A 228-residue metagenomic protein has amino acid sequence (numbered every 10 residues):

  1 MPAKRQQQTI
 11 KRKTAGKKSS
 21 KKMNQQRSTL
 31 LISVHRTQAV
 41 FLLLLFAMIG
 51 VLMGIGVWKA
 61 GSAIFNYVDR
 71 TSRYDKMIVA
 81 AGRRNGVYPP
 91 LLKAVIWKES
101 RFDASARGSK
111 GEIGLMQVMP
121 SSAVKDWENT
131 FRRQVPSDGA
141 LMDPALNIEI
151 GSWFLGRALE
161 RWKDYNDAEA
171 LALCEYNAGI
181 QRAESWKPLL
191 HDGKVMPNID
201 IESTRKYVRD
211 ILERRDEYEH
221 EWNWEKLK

Functional and structural regions predicted by a protein language model:
M1-T37, K187: N-terminal Lys/Arg-rich, disordered targeting/topogenic segments
Q25-A80: N-terminal export signals and maturation junctions of secreted/periplasmic proteins
G56-K228: Catalytic glycan-binding domains that act on GlcNAc-containing polysaccharides
